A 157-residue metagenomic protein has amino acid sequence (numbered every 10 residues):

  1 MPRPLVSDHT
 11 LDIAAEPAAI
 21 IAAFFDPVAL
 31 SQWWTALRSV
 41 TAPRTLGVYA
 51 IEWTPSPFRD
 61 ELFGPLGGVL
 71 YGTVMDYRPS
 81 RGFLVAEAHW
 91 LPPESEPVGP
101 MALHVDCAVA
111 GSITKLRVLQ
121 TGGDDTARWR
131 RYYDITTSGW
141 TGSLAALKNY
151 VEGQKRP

Functional and structural regions predicted by a protein language model:
P2-P17: Terminal, regulation- and interaction-focused segments at domain boundaries
D8, V28-V69: Short beta-edge strand/loop motif at the mouth of beta-sheet-based domains
T10-D12, A50, T73, D106: Generic structural detector for well-ordered beta-strands
A14-Q32: Amphipathic alpha-helical segments
I20-I21, L30, Y49-I51, V74 (+4 more regions): Hydrophobic pocket/interface hotspot
F24, W34, E87, V151: Short, flexible helix/strand-to-coil boundary loops that buttress conserved ligand/catalytic motifs in alpha/beta
S39-V40, S56-I113, T121, N149: Hydrophobic-ligand binding "helix-grip"
G122-P157: A conserved amphipathic terminal alpha-helix motif
